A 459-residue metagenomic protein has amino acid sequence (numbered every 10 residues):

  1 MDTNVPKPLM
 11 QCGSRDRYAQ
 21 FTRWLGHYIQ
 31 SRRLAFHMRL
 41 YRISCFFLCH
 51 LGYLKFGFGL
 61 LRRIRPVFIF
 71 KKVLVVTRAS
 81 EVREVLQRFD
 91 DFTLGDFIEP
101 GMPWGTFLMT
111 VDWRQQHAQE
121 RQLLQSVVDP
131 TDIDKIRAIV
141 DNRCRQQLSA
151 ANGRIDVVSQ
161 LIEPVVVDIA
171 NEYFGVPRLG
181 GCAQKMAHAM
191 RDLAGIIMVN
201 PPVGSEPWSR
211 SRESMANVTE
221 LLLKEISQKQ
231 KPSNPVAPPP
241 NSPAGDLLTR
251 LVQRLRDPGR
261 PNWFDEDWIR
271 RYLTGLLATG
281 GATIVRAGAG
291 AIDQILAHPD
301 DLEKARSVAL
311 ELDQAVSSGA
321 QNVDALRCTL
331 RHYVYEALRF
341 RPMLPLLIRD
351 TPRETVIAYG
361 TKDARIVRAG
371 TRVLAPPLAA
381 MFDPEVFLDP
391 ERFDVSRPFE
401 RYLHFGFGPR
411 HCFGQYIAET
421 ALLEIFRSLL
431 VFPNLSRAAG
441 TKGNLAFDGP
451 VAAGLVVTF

Functional and structural regions predicted by a protein language model:
M1-F459: Cytochrome P450
